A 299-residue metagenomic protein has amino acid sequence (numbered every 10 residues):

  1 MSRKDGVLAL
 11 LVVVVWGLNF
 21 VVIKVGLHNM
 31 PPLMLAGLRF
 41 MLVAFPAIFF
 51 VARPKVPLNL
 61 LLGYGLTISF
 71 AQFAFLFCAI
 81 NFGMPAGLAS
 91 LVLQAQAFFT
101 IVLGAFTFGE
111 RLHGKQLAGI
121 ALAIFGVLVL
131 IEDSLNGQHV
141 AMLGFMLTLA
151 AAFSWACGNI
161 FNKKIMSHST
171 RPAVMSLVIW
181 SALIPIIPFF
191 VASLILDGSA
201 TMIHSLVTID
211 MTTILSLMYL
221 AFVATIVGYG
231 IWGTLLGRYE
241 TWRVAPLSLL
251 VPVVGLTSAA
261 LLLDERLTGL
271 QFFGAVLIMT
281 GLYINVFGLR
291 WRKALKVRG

Functional and structural regions predicted by a protein language model:
M1-M34, G137-M166, I187-V191, K293 (+1 more regions): Glycine-/small-residue-enriched transmembrane alpha-helix faces in small-molecule transporters and effluxers
K4, M34-A47, G63, G119-L122 (+2 more regions): Hydrophobic alpha-helical transmembrane segments of multi-pass integral membrane proteins, especially transporters
L10-L18, V22, L62-F82, V129 (+4 more regions): Hydrophobic alpha-helical transmembrane segments of multi-pass membrane transport proteins, especially secondary
L18, V22-V25, N29, L42-P57 (+4 more regions): Membrane-interface helix-cap regions at the ends of transmembrane helices in multi-pass membrane proteins
G26, L35, A79, F106-F108 (+6 more regions): Hydrophobic/aromatic residues within transmembrane alpha-helices of multi-pass small-molecule transporters
M30, G83-M84, E110-L112, S169-P172 (+2 more regions): Membrane-helix interface residues
M34-L42, F77-R111, Q116-I120, A151 (+1 more regions): Specific alpha-helical transmembrane segments that line the substrate/conduction pathway and gating interfaces
M41, A47, L103, L112-S134 (+4 more regions): Hydrophobic transmembrane alpha-helices of multi-pass small-molecule transport proteins
